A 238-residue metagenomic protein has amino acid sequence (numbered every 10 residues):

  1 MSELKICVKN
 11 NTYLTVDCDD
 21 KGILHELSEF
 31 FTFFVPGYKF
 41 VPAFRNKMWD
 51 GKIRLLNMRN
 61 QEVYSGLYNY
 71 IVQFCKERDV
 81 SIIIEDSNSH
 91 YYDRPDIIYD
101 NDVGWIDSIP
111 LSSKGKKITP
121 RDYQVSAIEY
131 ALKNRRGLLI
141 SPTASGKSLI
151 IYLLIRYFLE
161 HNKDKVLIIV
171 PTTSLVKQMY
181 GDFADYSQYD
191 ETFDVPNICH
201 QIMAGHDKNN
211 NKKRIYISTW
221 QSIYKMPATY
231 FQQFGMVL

Functional and structural regions predicted by a protein language model:
M1-S89: N-terminal accessory nucleic-acid engagement/regulatory domains that precede and modulate ATP-driven motor cores
D50-L56, E77, E85-I140: Conserved pre-motif I regulatory segment
A144: Walker A (P-loop) phosphate-binding loop of P-loop NTPases
S148-D185: Conserved Walker A/P-loop ATP-binding site and its immediately adjacent core in helicase/helicase-like ATPase domains
D164, R214, G235: Conserved acidic residues
T173-G205: Conserved helix-turn-beta segment of the N-terminal RecA-like "Helicase ATP-binding" lobe in SF1/SF2 helicases
A204-Y216, Y230-Q232: Conserved motor-coupling elements within RecA-like helicase/translocase cores
W220-S222, T229-L238: SF2 helicase catalytic motif II
